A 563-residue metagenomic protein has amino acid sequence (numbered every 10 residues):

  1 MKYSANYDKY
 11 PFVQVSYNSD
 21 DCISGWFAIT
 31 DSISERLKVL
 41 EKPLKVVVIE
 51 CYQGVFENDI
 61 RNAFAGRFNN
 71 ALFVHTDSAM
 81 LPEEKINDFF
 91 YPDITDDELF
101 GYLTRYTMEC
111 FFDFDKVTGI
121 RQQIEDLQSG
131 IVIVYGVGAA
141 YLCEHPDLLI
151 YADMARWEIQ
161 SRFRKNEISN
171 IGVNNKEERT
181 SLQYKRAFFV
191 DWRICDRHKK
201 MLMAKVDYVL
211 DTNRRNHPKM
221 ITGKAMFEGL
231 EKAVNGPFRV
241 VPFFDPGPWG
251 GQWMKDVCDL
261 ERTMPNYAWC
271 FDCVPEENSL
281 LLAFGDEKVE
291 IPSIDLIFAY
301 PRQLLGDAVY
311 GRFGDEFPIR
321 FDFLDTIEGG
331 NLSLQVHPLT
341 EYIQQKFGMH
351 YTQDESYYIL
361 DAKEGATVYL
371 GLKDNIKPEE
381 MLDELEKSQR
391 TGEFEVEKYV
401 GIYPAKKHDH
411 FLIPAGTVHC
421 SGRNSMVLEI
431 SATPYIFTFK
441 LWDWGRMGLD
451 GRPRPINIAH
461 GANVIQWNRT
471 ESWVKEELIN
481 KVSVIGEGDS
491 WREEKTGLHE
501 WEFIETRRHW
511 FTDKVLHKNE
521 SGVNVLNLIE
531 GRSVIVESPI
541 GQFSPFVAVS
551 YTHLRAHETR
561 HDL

Functional and structural regions predicted by a protein language model:
K2-N6, V13, A139-A140, K165-F227: Small-molecule kinase domains that catalyze NTP-dependent phosphoryl transfer to phosphate-bearing small molecules
Y3-S24, A28, N69-I131: ATP-dependent small-molecule kinase phosphotransfer cores that center on conserved nucleotide phosphate-binding segments
I23-I29, V48-A63: Glycine-rich P-loop/Walker A and Walker A-like loops and their local beta1-loop-alpha1 context in P-loop NTPases
S32, A204-E379, D443-V482, T506-R508: Transition-metal
I124-N170: ATP-dependent NMP and nucleoside kinases share a basic, alpha-helical "lid"
E328-G330, D354-E355, I359-I376, D513-S544: Glycine- and acidic-residue-biased ligand/ion/polar-headgroup-sensing regions
E355-S356, N424-W442: A short hydrophobic beta-strand segment most commonly corresponding to one strand of the jelly-roll/cupin
T552-H561: Conserved small/polar residues in nucleotide/adenosyl-binding loops
